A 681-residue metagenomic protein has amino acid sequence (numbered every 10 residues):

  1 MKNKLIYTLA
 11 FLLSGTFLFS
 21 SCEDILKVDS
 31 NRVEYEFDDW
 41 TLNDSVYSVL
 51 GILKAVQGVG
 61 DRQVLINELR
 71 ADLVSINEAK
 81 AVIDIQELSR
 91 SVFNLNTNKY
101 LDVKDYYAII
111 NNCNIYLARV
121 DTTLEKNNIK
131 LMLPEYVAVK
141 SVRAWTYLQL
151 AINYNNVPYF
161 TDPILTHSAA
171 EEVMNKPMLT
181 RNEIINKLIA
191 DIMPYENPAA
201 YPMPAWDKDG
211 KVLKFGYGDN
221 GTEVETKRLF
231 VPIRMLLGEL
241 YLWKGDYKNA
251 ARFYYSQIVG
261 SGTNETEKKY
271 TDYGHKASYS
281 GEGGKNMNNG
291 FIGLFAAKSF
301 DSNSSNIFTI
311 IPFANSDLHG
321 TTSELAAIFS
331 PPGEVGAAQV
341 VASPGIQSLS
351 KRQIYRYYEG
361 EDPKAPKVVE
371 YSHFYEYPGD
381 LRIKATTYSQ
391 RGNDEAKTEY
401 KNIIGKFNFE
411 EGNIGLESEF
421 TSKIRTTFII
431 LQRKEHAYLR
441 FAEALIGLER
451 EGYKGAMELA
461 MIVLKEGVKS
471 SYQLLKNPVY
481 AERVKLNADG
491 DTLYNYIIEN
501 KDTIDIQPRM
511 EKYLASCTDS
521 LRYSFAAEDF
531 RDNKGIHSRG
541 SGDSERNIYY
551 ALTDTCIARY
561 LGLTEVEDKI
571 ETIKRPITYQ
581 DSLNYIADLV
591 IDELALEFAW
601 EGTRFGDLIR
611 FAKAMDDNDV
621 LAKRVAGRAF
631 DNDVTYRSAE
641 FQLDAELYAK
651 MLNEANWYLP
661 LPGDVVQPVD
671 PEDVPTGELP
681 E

Functional and structural regions predicted by a protein language model:
M1-S30: Bacterial Sec-dependent N-terminal signal peptides
S21-E23, Y106, G221-E225, S305-E324 (+2 more regions): Long, intrinsically disordered, low-complexity segments
C22-I76, D664-E681: Acidic, glycine-rich segments characteristic of secretory precursors and extracytoplasmic regions
F37, Q63-I76, P204-E239, W243-P332 (+2 more regions): Short, surface-exposed recognition loops and adjoining beta-strand edges that mediate ligand/DNA contacts, enriched
D44, V49, T263-K469, C556 (+3 more regions): Elongated scaffold/linker segments in the mid-to-C-terminal portions of large proteins
V46-Y47, A81-V157, V173-N186, I192-Y201 (+4 more regions): Conserved, well-structured interaction surfaces
